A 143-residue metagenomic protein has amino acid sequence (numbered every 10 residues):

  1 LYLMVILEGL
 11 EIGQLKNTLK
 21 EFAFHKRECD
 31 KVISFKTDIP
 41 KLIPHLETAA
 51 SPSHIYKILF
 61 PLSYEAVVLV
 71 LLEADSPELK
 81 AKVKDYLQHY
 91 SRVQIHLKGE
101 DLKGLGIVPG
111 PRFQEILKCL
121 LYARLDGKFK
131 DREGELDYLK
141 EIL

Functional and structural regions predicted by a protein language model:
L1-L143: C-terminal subdomains that position terminal phosphate/3'-OH groups for nucleotidyl transfer/ligation, primarily on
